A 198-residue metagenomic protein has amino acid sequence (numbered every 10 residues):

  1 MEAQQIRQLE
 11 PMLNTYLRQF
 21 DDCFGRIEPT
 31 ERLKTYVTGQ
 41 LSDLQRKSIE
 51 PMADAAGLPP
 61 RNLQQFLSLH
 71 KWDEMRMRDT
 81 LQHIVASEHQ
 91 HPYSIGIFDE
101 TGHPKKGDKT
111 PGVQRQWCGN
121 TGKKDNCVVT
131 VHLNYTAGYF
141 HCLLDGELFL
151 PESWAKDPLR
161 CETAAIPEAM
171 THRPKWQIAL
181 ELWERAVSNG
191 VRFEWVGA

Functional and structural regions predicted by a protein language model:
E2-G197: Conserved, well-structured functional cores that handle cations and Mg-NTP chemistry
